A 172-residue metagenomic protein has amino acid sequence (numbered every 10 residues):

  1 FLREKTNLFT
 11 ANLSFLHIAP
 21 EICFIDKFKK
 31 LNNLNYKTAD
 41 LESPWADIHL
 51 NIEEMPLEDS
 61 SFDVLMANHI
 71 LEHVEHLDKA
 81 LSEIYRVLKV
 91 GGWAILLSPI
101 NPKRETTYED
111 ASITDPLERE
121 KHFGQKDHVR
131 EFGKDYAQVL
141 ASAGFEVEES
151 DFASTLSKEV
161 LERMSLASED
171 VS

Functional and structural regions predicted by a protein language model:
F1-L8: Class I SAM-dependent methyltransferase Rossmann-like catalytic core, especially the SAM/SAH-binding loop
L8-E54: Class I SAM-dependent methyltransferase SAM/SAH-binding core
L41, A67, P99-N101: An acidic- and aromatic-residue-enriched active-site/binding cleft used to recognize and process polar
I52-L65: A short acidic, Gly/Pro-enriched loop at the edge of an enzyme's catalytic core that lines a small-molecule cofactor
E54, E72, P102: Active-site micro-motifs of SAM-dependent methyltransferase domains
D63-E75: A short SAM/SAH-binding and catalytic strip from SAM-dependent methyltransferases
E75-Y85, K89-S172: S-adenosyl-L-methionine-dependent methyltransferase catalytic module, highlighting the catalytic core
